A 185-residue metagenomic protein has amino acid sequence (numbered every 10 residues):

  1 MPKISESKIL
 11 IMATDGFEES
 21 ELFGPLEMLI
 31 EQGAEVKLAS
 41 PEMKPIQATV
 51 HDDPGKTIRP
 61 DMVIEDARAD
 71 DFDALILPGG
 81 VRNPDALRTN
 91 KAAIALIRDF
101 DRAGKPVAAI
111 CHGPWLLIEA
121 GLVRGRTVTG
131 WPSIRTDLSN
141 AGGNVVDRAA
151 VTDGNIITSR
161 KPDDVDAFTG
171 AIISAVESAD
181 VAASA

Functional and structural regions predicted by a protein language model:
M1-A103, V107, L116-T127, R135-A185: Extended, subdomain-level signal for the structured scaffold at the beginning of enzyme domains
C111: Catalytic nucleophile serine of serine hydrolases, specifically the conserved "nucleophile elbow" pentapeptide
